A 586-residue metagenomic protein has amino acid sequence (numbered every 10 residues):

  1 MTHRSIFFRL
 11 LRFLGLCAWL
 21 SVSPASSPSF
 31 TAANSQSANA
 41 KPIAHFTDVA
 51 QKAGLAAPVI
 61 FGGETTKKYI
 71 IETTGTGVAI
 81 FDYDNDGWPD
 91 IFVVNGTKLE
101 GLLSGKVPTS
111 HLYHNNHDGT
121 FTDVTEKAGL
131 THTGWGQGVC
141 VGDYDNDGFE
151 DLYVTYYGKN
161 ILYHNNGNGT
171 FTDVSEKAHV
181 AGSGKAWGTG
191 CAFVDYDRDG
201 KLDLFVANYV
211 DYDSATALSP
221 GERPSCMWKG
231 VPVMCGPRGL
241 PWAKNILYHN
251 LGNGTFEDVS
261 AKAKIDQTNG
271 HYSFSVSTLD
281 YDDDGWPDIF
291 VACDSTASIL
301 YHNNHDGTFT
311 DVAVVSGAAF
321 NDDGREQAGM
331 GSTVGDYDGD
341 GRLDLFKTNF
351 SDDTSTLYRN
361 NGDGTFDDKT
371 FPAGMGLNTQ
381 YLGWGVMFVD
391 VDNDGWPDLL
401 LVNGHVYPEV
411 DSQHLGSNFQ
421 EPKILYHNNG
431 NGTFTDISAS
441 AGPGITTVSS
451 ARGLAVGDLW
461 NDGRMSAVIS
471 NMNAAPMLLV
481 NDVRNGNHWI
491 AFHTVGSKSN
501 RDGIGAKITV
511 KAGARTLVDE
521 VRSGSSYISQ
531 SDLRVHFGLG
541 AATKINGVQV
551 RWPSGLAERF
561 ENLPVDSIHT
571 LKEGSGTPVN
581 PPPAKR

Functional and structural regions predicted by a protein language model:
P42-H45, A53, G63, A373-G374 (+2 more regions): Gly/Ser/Thr/Pro-enriched helix-cap/hinge segments flanking short amphipathic alpha-helices
F46-D48, T120-L130, T170-A181, G254-D266 (+3 more regions): Blade-edge beta-strand/turn elements of extracellular beta-propeller and related beta-sheet repeat scaffolds
L55-G77, K106, A128-C140, H179-A192 (+8 more regions): Repeat-based blade/solenoid architectures
G75-N85, H114, W135-E150, H164 (+10 more regions): Beta-propeller blade termini
W88-N95, D147-Y156, L204-N208, D284 (+6 more regions): Hydrophobic beta-strand segments that make up the repeating blades of beta-propeller and related beta-repeat
V94-V107, N208-L240, V402-N418: Short, conserved, GDST-rich strand-edge loop motifs in beta-rich repeat architectures
S110-N115, K244-N250, H302, Y358-R359 (+1 more regions): Beta-propeller blade signature
V124-Y144, F149, V154-Y196, V206-R238 (+2 more regions): Asp-box/WD-like beta-propeller blade repeats and closely related beta-sheet repeat scaffolds
